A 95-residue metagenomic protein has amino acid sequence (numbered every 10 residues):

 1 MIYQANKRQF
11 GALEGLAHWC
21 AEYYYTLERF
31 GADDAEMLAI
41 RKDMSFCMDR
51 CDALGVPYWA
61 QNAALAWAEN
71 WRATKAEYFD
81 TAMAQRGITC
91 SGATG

Functional and structural regions predicted by a protein language model:
M1-G95: Sequence termini and other peripheral, non-core segments
